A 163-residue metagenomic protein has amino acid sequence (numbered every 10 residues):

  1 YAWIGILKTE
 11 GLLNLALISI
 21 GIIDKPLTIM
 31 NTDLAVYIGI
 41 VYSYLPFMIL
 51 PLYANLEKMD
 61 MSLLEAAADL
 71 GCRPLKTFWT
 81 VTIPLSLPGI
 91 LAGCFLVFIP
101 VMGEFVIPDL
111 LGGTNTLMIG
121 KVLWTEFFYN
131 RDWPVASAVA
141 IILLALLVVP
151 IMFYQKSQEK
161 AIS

Functional and structural regions predicted by a protein language model:
Y1-V41, L75, L111-N115: Membrane-interfacial helix termini and adjacent extracytoplasmic/periplasmic loops of multi-pass transporters
L7, F105-R131: Glycine-rich helix-loop "coupling/hinge" segments at transmembrane-helix boundaries in multipass transporters
D33-L34, L64, L75, L87 (+2 more regions): Residues that define the loop-to-transmembrane-helix transition and helix capping in multi-pass membrane transporters
V36-Y37, P51, F78, S137: Hydrophobic/aromatic positions within or immediately flanking transmembrane alpha-helices of multi-pass small-molecule
V41, C94, F98, M102 (+1 more regions): Generic alpha-helical transmembrane segments of integral inner-membrane proteins, especially permease/transport modules
Y42, F47-M61, C72-G103: Transmembrane alpha-helices
M48, D109, V148-M152: Membrane-embedded alpha-helical segments of multi-pass transporters/permeases
Y53-A68, V135-S163: C-terminal transmembrane helix and the adjacent membrane-cytosol boundary/short C-terminal tail of inner/organellar
